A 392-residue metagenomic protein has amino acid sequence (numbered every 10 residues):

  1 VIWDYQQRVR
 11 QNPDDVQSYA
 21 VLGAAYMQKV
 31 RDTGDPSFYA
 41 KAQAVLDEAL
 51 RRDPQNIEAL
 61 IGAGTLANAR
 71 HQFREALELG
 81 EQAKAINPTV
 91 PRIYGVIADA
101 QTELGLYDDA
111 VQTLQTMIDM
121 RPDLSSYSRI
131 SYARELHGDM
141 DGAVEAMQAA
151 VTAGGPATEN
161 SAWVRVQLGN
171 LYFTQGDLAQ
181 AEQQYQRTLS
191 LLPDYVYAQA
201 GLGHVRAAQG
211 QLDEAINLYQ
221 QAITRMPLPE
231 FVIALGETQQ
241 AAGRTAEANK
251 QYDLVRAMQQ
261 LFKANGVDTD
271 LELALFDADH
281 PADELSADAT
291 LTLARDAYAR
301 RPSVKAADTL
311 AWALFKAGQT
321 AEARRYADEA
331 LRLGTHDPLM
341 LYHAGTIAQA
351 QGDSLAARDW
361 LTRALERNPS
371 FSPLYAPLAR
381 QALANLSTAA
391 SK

Functional and structural regions predicted by a protein language model:
V1-D53, I57-E58, E78, P369-S372 (+1 more regions): N-terminal leader/linker segments that initiate helical-solenoid repeat arrays
P13, P54, P88, R121-P122 (+9 more regions): Short coil turns that delineate tetratricopeptide repeat
V21, G62, V96, R129 (+8 more regions): Canonical tetratricopeptide repeat
K29, T33-P36, R70, L104 (+7 more regions): Structural motif corresponding to the intra-repeat A-B loop/turn of tetratricopeptide repeats
